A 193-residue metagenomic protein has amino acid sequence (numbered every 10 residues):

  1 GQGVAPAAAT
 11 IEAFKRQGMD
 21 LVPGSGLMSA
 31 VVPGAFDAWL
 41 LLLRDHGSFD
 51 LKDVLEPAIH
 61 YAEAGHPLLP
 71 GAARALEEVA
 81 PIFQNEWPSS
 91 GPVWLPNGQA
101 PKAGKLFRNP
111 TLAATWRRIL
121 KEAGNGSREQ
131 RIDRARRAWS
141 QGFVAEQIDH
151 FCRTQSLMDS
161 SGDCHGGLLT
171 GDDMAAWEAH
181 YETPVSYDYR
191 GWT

Functional and structural regions predicted by a protein language model:
G1-R134, W139-W192: Noncatalytic scaffold domains of N-terminal-nucleophile
